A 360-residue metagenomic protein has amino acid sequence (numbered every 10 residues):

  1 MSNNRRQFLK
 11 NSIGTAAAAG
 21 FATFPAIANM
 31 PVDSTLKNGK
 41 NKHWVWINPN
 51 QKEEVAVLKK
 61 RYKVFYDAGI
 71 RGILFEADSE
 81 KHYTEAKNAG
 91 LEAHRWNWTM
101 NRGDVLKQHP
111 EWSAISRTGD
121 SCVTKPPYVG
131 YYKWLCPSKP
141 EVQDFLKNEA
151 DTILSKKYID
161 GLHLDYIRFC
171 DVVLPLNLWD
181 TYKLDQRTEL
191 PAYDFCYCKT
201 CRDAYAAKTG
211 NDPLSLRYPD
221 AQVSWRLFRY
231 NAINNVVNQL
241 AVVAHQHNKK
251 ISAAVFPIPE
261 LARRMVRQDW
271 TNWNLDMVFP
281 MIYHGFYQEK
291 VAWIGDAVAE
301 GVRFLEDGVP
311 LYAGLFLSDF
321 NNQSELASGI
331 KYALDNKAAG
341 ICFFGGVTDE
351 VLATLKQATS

Functional and structural regions predicted by a protein language model:
M1-Q7: N-terminal secretory signal peptides
Q7-N29: N-terminal export signals
F24-K42: C-terminal segment of N-terminal export signals and the immediately downstream linker at the start of the mature
Q51-F65, V142-T152, E260-N272, N322-Y332: Short, acidic/polar
V57-K81, K157: Catalytic domains of carbohydrate-active enzymes, especially glycoside hydrolases
H94-T152: Active-site-adjacent "subsite" loops/lids of carbohydrate-active enzymes
P127-L275, Y283-Q288: Polysaccharide-binding and catalytic clefts of secreted carbohydrate-active enzymes
I282-Y283, Y287-E289, Y312-T359: Substrate-binding cleft of secreted/luminal carbohydrate-active enzymes
